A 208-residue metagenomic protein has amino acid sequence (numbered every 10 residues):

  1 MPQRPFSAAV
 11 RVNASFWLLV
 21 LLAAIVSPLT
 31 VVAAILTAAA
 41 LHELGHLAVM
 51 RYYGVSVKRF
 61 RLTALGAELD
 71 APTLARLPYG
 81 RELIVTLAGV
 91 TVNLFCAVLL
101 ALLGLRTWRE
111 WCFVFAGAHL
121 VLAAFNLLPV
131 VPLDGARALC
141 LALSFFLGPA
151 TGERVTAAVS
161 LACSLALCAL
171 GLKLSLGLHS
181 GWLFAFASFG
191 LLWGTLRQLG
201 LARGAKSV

Functional and structural regions predicted by a protein language model:
M1-V208: Hydrophobic transmembrane alpha-helices and their immediate loop junctions in multi-pass integral membrane proteins
